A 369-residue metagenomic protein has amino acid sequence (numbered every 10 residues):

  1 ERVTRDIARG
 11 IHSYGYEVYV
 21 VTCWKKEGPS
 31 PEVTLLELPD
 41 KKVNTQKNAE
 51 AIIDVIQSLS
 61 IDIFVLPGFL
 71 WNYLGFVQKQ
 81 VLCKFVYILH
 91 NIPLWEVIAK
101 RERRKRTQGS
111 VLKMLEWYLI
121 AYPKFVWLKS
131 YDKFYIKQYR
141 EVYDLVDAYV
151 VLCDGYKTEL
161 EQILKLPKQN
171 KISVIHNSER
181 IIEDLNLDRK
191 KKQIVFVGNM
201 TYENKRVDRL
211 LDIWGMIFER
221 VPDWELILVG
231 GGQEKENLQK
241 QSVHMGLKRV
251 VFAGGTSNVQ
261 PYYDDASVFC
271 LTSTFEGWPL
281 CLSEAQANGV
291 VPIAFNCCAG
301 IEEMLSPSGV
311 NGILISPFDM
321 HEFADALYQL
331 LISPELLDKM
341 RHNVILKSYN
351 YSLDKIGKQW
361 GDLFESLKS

Functional and structural regions predicted by a protein language model:
E1-D6, K192, T201-M216, Q233-E236 (+1 more regions): A conserved mid-protein helix/loop that constitutes part of the nucleotide-sugar donor-binding site
L66-N72, L89: Short His-centered aromatic/hydrophobic patch
G109-Y149: Membrane-proximal helix-turn-helix segments that form the acceptor-binding/catalytic region of lipid-linked
E141-D147, K157-E179: Helix-loop-beta element that forms the nucleotide-linked donor phosphate-binding surface in glycosyltransferases
G255, T274: Aromatic "clamp/platform" in nucleotide-sugar-dependent glycosyltransferases that forms part of the donor/acceptor
V291-F295: Short hydrophobic beta-strand element within catalytic cores of glycosyltransferases and related nucleotide-activated
S306-M320, Y328-P334: Conserved acidic donor-binding segment of nucleotide-sugar-dependent glycosyltransferases
E322, Q329, L336-N350, K358-D362: A short, well-ordered alpha-helix in the C-terminal region of glycosyltransferases
